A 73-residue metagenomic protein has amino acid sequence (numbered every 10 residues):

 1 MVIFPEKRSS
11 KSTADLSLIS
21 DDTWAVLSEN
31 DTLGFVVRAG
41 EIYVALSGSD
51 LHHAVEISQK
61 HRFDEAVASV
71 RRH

Functional and structural regions predicted by a protein language model:
M1-L27, S49, I57: Negatively charged, low-complexity tracts enriched in Asp/Glu with abundant Ser/Thr
D21, E29-D31, G40-E41: Short strand-connecting beta-turns/loops that link adjacent beta-strands
V26, T32-L33, A45, V70: Residue-level detection of beta-strand scaffold positions
G34-V55: Short aromatic-glycine-(Arg/Gly/Cys) micro-motifs in beta-strand/loop hairpins
S58-H73: Charged low-complexity stretches with an acidic bias
